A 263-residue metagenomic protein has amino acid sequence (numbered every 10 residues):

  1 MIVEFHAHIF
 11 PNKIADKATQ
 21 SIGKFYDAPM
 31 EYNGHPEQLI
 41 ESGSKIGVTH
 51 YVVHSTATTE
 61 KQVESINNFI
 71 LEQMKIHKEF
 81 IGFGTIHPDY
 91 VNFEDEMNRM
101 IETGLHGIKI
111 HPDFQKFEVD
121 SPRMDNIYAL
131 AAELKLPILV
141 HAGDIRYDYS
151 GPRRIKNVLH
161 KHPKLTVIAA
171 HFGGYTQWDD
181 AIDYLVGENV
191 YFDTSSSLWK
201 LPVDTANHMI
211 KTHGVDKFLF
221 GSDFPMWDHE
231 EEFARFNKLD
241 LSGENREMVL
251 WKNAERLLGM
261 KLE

Functional and structural regions predicted by a protein language model:
M1-H8, N12-H50, A132, V215-L219 (+1 more regions): Mid-to-C-terminal alpha-helical segments outside catalytic/metal-binding sites
V3-E4, H8-F10, M100, I127 (+1 more regions): A generic "structured core" feature
E4, V52-S55, T85, I168-A170 (+3 more regions): Short beta-strand segments
H6-N12, H111, H141, H171: Histidine-centered divalent metal-coordination motifs
F10-K13, T58-K61, P88-N92, Q115 (+4 more regions): Active-site environment of divalent metal-dependent phosphoester hydrolases
Q38-S42, I66-Q73, E96-M100, R123-I127 (+4 more regions): A general structural detector for well-ordered alpha-helical segments in enzyme core domains, enriched
T49-H50, T58-L139, D144-I145, K200: Active-site gating/metal-coordination segments in enzymes
H106-G107, D120-L219: Catalytic pocket-lining loop regions of alpha/beta-barrel enzymes, especially the amidohydrolase/enolase/GH5 lineages
